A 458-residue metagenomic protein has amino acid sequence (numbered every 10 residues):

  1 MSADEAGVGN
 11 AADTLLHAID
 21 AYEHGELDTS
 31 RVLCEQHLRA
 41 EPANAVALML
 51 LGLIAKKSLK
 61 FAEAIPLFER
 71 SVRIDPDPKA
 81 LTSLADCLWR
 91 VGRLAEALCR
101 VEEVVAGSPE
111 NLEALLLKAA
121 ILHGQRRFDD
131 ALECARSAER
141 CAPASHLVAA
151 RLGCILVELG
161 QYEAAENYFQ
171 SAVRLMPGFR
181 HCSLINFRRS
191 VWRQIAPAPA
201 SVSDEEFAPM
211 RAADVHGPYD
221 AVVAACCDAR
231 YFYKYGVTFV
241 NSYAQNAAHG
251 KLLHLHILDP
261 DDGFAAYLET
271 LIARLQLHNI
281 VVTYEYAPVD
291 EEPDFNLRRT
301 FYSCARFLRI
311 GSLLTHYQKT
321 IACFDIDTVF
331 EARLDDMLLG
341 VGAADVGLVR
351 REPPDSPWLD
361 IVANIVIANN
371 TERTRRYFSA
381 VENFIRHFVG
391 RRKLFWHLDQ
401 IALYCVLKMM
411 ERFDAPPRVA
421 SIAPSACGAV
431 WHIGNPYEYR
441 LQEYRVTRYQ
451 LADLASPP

Functional and structural regions predicted by a protein language model:
A12, V46, K79-A80, E113 (+2 more regions): Start-of-helix register in tetratricopeptide repeats
E23-H24, K57-S58, R90-V91, G124 (+1 more regions): Register position in tetratricopeptide repeats
L50, S83, L117, R151 (+1 more regions): Canonical tetratricopeptide repeat
F264-H316: Active-site-proximal specificity loops/subdomain of glycosyltransferases
Y302-W358, I367-A368: GT-A fold catalytic core of metal-dependent nucleotide-sugar glycosyltransferases, centered on the diacidic
E372-P458: Catalytic core and acceptor-binding pocket of nucleotide-sugar-dependent glycosyltransferases
